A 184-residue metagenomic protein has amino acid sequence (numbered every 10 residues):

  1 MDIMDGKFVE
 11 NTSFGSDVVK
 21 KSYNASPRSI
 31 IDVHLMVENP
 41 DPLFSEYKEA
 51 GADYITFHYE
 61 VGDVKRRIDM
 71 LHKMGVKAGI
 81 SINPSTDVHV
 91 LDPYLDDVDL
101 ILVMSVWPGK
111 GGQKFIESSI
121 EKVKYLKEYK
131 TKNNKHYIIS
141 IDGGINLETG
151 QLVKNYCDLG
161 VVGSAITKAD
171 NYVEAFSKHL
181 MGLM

Functional and structural regions predicted by a protein language model:
M1, I31-L35, D53-F57, A78-I82 (+3 more regions): Hydrophobic faces of well-ordered beta-strands that scaffold small-molecule active sites in alpha/beta enzyme cores
M1-K73: N-terminal active-site wall of soluble small-molecule enzyme domains
D2, Y47, I101, L126 (+4 more regions): Conserved, mostly hydrophobic/aromatic
M4-G6, M36-P40, E60, S81-S85 (+3 more regions): Active-site beta-loop-alpha junctions enriched in small/polar residues
T12-V33, M70-P84, S119-I139, G143 (+1 more regions): Alpha-helix-loop-beta-strand connector modules within alpha/beta enzyme cores
D41-E49, S85-V98, G143-G160, E174: Catalytic cores of alpha/beta
I55-D63, L102-Q113, Y156-H179: Glycine-rich phosphate-binding active-site loops on the catalytic face of alpha/beta enzymes
S81-E117: Histidine/lysine/aspartate-rich catalytic loop segments that bind and position anionic ligands
